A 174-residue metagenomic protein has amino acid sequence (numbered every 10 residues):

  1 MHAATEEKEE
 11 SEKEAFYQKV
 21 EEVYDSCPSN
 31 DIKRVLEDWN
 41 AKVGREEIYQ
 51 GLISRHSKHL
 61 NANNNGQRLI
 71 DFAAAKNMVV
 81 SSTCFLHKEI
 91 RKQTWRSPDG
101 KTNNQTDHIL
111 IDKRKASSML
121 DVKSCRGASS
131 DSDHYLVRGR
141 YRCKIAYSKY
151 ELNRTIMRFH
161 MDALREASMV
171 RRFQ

Functional and structural regions predicted by a protein language model:
M1-Q174: A shared catalytic/ligand-binding motif for oxyanion handling
